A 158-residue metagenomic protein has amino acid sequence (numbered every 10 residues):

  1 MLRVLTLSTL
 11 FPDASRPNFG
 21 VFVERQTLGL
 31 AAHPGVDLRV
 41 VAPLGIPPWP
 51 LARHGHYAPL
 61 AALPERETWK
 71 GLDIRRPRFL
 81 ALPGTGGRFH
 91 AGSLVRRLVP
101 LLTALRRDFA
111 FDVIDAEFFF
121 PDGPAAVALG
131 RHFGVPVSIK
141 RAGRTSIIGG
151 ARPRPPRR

Functional and structural regions predicted by a protein language model:
M1-A62, E67-T68: N-terminal subdomain of nucleotide-sugar transferases
L2, F109-D112: Structured loop/turn residues at beta-strand edges in well-structured enzyme cores
T6, V40, R76, I139-R141: Hydrophobic residues in well-ordered beta-strands that form the structural core
F11-A14, F111, E117-F120, H132-R154: A short, histidine- and acid-enriched strand-loop-helix "catalytic/donor-clamping" loop that lines the nucleotide-sugar
S15-F19, A52, G86-H90, G149-R154: Short, solvent-exposed loop/turn segments at secondary-structure boundaries
E24-A32, H132, P153-R158: Membrane-proximal helix-turn-helix segments that form the acceptor-binding/catalytic region of lipid-linked
V40-R106: A conserved catalytic-core segment of Leloir-type glycosyltransferases
G87-P100, F111-F133: An aromatic- and histidine-rich active-site surface loop
